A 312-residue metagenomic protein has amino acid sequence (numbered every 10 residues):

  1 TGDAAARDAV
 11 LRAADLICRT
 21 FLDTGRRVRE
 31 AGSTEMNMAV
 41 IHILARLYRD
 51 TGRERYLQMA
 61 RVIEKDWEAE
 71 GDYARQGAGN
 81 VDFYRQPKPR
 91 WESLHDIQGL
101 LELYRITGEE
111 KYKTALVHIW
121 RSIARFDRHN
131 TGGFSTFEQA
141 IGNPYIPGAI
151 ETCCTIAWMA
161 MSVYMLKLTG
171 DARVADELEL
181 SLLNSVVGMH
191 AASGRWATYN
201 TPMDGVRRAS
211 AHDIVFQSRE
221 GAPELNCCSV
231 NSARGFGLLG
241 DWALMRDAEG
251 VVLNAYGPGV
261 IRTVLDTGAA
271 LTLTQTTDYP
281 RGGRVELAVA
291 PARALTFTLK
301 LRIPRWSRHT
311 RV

Functional and structural regions predicted by a protein language model:
T1-V312: Glycan-recognition and catalytic cores of secretory/periplasmic carbohydrate-active enzymes
